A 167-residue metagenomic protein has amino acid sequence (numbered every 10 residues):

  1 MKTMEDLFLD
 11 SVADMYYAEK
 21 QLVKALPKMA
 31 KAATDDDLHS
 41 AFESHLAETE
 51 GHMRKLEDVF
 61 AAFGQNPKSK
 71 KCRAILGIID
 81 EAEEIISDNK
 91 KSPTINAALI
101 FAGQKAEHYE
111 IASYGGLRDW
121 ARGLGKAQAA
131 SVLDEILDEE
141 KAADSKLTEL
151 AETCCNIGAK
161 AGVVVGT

Functional and structural regions predicted by a protein language model:
M1-T167: Amphipathic alpha-helical hairpins
